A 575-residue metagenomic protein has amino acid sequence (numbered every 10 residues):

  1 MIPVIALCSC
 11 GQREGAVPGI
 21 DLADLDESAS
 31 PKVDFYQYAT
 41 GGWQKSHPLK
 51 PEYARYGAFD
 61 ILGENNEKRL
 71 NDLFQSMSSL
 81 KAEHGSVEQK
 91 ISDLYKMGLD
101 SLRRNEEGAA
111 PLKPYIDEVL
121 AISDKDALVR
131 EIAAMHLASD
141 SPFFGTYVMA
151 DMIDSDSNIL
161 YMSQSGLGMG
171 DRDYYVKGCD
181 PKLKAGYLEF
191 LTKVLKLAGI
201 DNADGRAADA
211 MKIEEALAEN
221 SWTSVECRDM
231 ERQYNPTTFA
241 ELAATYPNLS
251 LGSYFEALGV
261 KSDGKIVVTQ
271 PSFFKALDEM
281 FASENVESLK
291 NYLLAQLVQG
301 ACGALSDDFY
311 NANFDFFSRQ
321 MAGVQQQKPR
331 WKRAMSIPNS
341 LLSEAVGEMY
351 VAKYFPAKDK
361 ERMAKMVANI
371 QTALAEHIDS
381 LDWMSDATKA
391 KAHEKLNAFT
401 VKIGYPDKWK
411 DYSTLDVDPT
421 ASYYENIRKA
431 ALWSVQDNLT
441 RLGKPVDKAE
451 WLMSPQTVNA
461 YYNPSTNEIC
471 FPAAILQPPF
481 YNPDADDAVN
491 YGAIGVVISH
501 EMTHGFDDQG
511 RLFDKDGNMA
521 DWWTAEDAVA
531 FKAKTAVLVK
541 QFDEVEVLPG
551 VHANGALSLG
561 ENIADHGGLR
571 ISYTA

Functional and structural regions predicted by a protein language model:
A6-S9: C-terminal motif of bacterial Sec signal peptides marking the signal peptidase cleavage site
G11-R13: Bacterial signal peptide processing site
D24-K45, Y175-K196, D386, L559 (+1 more regions): Hydrophobic/aromatic-rich, well-ordered segments within soluble, folded domains that form packed cores
S30-V33, Y38-R103: Active-site-surrounding "flap" and adjacent substrate/cofactor-binding loops of secreted or lumenal enzymes, prototyped
Y36-Q44, E67, N71, Q75-S79 (+18 more regions): Sec-exported extracytoplasmic/periplasmic mature domains
E52-F74, A203-N220, N490-V496: Short secondary-structure subsegments characteristic of cysteine-rich extracellular domains
S78-K365: Noncatalytic, helix-rich "gating/capping" subdomain that lines the substrate-entry/channel surface of large enzyme
T245-L249, V267, P271-F274, K328 (+3 more regions): Intrinsically disordered, low-complexity linker/terminal regions across diverse proteins
